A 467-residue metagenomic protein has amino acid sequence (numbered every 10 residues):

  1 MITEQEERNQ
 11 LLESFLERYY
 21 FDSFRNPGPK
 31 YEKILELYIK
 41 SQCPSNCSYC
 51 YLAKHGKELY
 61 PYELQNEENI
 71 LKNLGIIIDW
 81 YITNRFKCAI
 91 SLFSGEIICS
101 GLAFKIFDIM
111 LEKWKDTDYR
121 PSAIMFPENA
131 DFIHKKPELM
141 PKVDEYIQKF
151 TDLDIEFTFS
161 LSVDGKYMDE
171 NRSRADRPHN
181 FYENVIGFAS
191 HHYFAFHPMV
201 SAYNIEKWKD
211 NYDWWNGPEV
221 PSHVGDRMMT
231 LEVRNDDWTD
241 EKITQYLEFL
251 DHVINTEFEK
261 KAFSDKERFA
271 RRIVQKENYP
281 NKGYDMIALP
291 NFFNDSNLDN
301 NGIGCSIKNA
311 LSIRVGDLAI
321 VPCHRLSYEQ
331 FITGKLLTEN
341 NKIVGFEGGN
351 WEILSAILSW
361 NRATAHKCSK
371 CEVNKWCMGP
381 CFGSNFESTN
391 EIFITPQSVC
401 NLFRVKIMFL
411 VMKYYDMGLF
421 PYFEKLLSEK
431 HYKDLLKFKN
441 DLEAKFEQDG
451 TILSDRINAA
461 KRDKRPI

Functional and structural regions predicted by a protein language model:
M1-E36, T83-N84, P466: N-terminal [4Fe-4S]-dependent radical SAM core
P27-I70: Canonical Radical SAM [4Fe-4S] cluster-binding loop centered on the CxxxCxxC motif and its immediate flanking residues
G56, L71-F93, S100-T239: Radical SAM/AdoMet-radical enzyme domain recognition
G56-K57, C377, F409: Short, non-ligating residues that shape and space the ligands of small metal-coordination modules and catalytic
L74-F93, T395-D441: Short Fe-S-cluster ligation motifs
F107, D416-I467: Short flanking/linker segments adjacent to small metal-binding domains or redox-active Cys/His motifs
K166-S306, A310-V315, I320, S327-K335: Radical SAM enzyme [4Fe-4S]-AdoMet core and its adjacent flexible, acidic and glycine-rich loops/tails across
Q275-F403: Accessory C-terminal segments flanking Radical SAM cores
